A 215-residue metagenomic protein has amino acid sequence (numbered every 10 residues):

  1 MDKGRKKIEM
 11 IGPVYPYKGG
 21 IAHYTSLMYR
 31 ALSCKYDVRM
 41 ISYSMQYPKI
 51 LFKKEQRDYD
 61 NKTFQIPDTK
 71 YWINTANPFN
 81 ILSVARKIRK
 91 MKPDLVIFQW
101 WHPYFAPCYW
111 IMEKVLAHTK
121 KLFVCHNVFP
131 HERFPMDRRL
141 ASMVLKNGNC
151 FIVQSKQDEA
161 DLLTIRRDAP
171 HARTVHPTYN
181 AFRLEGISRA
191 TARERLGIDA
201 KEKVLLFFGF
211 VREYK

Functional and structural regions predicted by a protein language model:
G12-S26, W101-A106, K215: A short, glycine/small-residue-rich beta-strand->loop->alpha-helix junction that serves as a flexible
V14-K18, Y29-K90, D158-E159, L163: N-terminal strand-loop element at the rim of the active site of nucleotide-sugar-dependent glycosyltransferases
Q46, D158, T174-L184: Short beta-strand->alpha-helix junction loop in the catalytic core of nucleotide-activated group-transfer enzymes
P78-V84, V96-H118: An aromatic- and histidine-rich active-site surface loop
L95-I97, E113-H131, C150-I152: Active-site proximal beta-strand in glycosyltransferases
K120, V128-N147, Q154, A160 (+1 more regions): Nucleotide-sugar donor phosphate/pyrophosphate-binding loop at the beta->alpha transition of glycosyltransferases
R183-I198: A short helix/loop element that forms part of the nucleotide-sugar donor recognition site in Leloir-type
I198-K215: Conserved donor-binding/catalytic core segment of Leloir-type glycosyltransferases
